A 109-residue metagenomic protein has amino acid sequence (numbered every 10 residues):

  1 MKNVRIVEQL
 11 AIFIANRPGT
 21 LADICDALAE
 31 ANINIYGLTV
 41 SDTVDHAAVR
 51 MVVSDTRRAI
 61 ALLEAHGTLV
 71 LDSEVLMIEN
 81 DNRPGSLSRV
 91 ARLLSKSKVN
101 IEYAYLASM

Functional and structural regions predicted by a protein language model:
M1-P84, S88-M109: Structural preference for solvent-exposed beta-strand-turn elements and adjacent flexible terminal/loop segments within
